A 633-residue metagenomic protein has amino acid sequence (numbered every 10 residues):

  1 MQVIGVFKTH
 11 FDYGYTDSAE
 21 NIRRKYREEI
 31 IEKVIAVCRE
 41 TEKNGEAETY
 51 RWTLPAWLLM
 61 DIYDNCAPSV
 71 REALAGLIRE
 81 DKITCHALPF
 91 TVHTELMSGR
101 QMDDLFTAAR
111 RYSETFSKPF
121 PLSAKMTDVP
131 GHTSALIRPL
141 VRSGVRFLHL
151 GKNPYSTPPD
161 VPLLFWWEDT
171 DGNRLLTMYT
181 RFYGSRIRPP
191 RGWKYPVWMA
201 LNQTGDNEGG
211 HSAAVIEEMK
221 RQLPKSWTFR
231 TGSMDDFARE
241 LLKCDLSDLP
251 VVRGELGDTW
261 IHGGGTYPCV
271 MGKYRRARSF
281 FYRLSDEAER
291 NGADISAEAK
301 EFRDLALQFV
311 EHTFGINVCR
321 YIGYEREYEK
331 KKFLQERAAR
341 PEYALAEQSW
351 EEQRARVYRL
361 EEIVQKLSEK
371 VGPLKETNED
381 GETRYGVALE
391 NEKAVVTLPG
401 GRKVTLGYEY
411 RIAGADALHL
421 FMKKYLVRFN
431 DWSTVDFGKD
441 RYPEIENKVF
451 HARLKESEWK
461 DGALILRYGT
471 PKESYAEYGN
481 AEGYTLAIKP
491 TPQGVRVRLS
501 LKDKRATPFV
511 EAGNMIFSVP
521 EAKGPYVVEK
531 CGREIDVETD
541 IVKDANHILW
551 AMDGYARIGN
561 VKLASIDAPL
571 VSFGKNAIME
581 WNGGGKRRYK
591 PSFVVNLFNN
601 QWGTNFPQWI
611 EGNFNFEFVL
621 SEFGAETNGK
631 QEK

Functional and structural regions predicted by a protein language model:
M1-R100, D104, S113-E114, E255 (+3 more regions): N-terminal catalytic cores of secreted or lumenal carbohydrate-active enzymes
Q2-D12, T16, P162-G372, Y526-K633: Active-site and substrate-binding clefts of carbohydrate-active enzymes
Y50-M60, L88-T91, A124-T133, G151-T157 (+1 more regions): Short, solvent-exposed turn/loop segments enriched in Gly/Ser/Thr/Pro and often Arg
S69-A87, I137-T157, W166-M178: Acidic, His- and aromatic-enriched active-site or binding-groove loops in soluble protein domains that engage sugars
H93-T115, R174-L175, Y179-P190, L466: Alpha-helical scaffold elements lining the catalytic groove of polysaccharide deacetylases
F116-V161, V497, R533-I535: Catalytic domains of cell-wall/extracellular-matrix polysaccharide-remodeling enzymes, centered on de-N-acetylation
S296, Q308-A506, E511-A512, I610-F614: Catalytic and substrate-binding regions of extracellular carbohydrate-active enzymes, especially polysaccharide lyases
E482, P492-D536, E626-K633: Acidic (Asp/Glu-rich), glycine- and aromatic
